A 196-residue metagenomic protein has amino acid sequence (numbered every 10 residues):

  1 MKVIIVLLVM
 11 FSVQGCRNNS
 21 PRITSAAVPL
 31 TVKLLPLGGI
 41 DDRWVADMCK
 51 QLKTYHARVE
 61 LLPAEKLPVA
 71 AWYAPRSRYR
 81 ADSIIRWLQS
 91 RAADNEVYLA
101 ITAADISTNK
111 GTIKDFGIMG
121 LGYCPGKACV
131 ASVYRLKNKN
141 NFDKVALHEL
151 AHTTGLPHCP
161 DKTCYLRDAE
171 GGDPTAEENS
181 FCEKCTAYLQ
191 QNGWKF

Functional and structural regions predicted by a protein language model:
M1-L7: Sec-dependent signal peptide recognition, specifically the positively charged N-region followed immediately by
S12-G15: C-terminal motif of bacterial Sec signal peptides marking the signal peptidase cleavage site
R17-P29: Bacterial Sec signal peptide processing site at the extreme N-terminus
V28-R43: Fold-level signature of zinc-dependent metallopeptidase catalytic domains
P29-T31, N95, P125, N179: A structure-centric signal for secondary-structure junctions around beta-strands
L35-L37, T102-A104, A169: Short loop/turn motifs enriched for small/polar and acidic residues
D42-A146, T153, P157: Metzincin-family zinc-dependent endopeptidase catalytic domain
D115-N141, L156-F196: Metalloprotease/metallohydrolase-associated module, dominated by Zn2+-dependent proteases
